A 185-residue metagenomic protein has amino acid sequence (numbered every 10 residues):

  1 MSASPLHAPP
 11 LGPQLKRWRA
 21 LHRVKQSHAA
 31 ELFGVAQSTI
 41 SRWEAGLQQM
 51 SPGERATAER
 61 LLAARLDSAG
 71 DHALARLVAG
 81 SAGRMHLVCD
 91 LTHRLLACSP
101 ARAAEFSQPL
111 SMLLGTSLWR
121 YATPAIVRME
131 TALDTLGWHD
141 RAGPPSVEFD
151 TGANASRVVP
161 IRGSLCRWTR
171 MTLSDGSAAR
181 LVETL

Functional and structural regions predicted by a protein language model:
M1-A20: A short, Lys/Arg-rich alpha-helix, primarily the initiator
K16, A30, S41-R42, S51: Key DNA-contacting residues within the recognition helix of helix-turn-helix
A20, G34, A45-L47: Residue-level detection of the helix-turn-helix DNA-binding "recognition helix"
R23-S41: Short alpha-helical DNA-recognition segment
Q49-D71: DNA major-groove recognition helix of helix-turn-helix/homeodomain DNA-binding modules
D67-R84: Short, basic/aromatic recognition patches
G83-L185: Sensory/regulatory domains in signal-transduction proteins
